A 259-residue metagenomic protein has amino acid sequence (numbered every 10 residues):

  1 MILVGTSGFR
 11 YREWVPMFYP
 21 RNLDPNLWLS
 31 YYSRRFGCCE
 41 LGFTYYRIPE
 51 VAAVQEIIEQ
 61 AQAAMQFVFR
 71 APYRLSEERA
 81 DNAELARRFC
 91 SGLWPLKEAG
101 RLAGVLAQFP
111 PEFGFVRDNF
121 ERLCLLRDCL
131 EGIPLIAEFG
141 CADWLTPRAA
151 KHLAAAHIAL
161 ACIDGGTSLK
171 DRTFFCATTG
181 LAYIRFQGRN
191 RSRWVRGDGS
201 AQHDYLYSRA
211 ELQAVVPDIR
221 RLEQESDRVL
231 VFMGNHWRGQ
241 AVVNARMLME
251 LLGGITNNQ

Functional and structural regions predicted by a protein language model:
M1-Q259: Residues lining hydrophobic/aromatic ligand-binding pockets adjacent to catalytic sites
